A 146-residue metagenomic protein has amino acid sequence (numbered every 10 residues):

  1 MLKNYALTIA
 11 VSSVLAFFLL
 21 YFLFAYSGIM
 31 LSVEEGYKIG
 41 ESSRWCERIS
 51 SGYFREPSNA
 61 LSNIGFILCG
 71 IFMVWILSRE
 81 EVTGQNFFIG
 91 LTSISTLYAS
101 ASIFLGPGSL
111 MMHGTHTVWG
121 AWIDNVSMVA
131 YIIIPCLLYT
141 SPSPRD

Functional and structural regions predicted by a protein language model:
M1-S12, G90-S93: N-terminal membrane topogenic signal
F17-E34: Alpha-helical transmembrane segments of multi-pass membrane proteins
E34-S58: Extracytosolic (periplasmic/ER-lumenal) interhelical loops and adjacent juxtamembrane/interface segments of multi-pass
P57-L68, G120-A130: Membrane-interface loop-to-helix entry segments
G65-E81, Y131-L138: Membrane-interfacial alpha-helical segments at the cytosolic side of multi-pass membrane proteins
Q85-A101: Membrane-interfacial loop-to-transmembrane alpha-helix junctions, especially the N-terminal start
M111-W122: Membrane-interface helix caps and helix-loop-helix hairpins in membrane proteins
Y139-D146: Conserved small/polar residues in nucleotide/adenosyl-binding loops
